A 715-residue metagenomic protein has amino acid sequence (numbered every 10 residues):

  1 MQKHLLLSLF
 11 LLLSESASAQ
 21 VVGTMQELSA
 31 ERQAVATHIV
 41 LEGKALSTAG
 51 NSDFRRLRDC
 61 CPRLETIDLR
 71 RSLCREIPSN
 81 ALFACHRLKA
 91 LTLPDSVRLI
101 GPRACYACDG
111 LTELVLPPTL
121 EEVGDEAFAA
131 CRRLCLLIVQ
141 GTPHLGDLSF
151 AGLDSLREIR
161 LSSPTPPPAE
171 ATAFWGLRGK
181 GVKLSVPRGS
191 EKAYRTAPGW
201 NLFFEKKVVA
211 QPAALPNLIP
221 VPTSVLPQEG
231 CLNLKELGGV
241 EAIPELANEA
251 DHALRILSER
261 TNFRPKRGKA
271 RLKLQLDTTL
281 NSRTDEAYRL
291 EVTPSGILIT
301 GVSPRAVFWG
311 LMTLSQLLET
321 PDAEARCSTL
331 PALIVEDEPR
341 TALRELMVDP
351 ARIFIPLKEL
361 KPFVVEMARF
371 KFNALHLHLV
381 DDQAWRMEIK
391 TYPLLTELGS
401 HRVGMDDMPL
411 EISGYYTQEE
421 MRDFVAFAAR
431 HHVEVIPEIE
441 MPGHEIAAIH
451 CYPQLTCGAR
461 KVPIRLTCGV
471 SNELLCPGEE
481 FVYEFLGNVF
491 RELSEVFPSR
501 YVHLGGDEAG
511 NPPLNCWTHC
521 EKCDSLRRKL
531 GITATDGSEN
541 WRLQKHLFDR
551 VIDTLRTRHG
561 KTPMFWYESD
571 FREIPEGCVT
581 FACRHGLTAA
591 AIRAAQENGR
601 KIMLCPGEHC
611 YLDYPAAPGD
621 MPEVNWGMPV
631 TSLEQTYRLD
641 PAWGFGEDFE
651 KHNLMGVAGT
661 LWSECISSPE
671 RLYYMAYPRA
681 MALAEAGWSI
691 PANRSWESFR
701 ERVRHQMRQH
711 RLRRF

Functional and structural regions predicted by a protein language model:
H4-L13: Sec-dependent N-terminal signal peptides
Q20-G23, A36-A49, C61-E76, H86-L99 (+5 more regions): Structural signature of tandem-repeat unit edges
Q211-A342, T554, P563-D570, E701-F715: Acidic, contiguous N-terminal accessory segments
N281-Y501, W517, R550, T554 (+1 more regions): Feature activates predominantly on carbohydrate-active enzymes
R465-L466, V470-V579, H585-A594: Active-site neighborhood of glycoside hydrolase catalytic domains
P563-S569, E573-F715: Flexible, acidic glycine-rich loops studded with aromatic residues
